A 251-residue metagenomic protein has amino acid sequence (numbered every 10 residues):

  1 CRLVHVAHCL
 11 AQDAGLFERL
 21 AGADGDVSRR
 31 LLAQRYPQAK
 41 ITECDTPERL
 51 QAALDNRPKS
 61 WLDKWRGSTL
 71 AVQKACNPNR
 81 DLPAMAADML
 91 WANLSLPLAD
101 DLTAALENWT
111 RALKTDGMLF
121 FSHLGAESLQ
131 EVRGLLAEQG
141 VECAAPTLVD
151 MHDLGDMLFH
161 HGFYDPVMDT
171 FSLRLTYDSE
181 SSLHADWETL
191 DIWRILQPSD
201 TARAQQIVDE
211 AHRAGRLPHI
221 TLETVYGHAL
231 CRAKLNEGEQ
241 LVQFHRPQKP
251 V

Functional and structural regions predicted by a protein language model:
V4-A84, A104: Class I SAM-dependent methyltransferase SAM/SAH-binding core
E18, W91, F120: N-terminal Rossmann-like NAD(P) cofactor-binding module of classical short-chain dehydrogenase/reductase
P47, L96, H123-E127: Short glycine-enriched loops at secondary-structure junctions
D88-T103: A short SAM/SAH-binding and catalytic strip from SAM-dependent methyltransferases
T103-M118: A short glycine-rich, Lys/Arg-flanked "PGG" loop and its adjoining helix->strand segment in the class I
D116-D178, I192-T201: Conserved catalytic/acceptor-binding region of the Class I
F171-V251: Conserved Class I S-adenosyl-L-methionine
